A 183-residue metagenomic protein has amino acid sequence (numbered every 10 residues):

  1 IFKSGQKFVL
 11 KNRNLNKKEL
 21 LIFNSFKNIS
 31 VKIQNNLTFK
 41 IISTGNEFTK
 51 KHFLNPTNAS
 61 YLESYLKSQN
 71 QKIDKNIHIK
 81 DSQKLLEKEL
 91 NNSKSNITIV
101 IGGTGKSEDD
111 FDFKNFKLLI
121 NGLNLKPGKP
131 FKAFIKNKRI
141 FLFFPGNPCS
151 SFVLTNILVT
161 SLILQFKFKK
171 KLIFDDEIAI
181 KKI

Functional and structural regions predicted by a protein language model:
I1-H78: Short, glycine/charged-enriched hinge/interface segments at domain edges or termini
F2, N115-I183: Flexible glycine/proline-rich
N16, H78-L86, L125-F131: Short acidic loop-to-helix transition motifs that present clustered carboxylates
S25-F26, L54-A59, N91-N92, K114-F116 (+1 more regions): Short, solvent-exposed amphipathic alpha-helical segments in soluble enzyme and RNA/protein-processing domains
K40-I42, I77, I99, A133 (+1 more regions): Hydrophobic/aromatic beta-strand patches that form the interior of the parallel beta-sheet core in alpha/beta enzyme
G45, Y65-Q69, N92-S93, L158-K169: Change "in soluble alpha/beta enzymes" to "in soluble alpha/beta proteins
N46-E47, G102-D109, G146-C149: Short glycine-rich anion-binding loops that position phosphate/pyrophosphate groups of nucleotides and phosphorylated
S60-F116: N-terminal small/polar loop signature for handling phosphorylated ligands or for N-terminal nucleophile
